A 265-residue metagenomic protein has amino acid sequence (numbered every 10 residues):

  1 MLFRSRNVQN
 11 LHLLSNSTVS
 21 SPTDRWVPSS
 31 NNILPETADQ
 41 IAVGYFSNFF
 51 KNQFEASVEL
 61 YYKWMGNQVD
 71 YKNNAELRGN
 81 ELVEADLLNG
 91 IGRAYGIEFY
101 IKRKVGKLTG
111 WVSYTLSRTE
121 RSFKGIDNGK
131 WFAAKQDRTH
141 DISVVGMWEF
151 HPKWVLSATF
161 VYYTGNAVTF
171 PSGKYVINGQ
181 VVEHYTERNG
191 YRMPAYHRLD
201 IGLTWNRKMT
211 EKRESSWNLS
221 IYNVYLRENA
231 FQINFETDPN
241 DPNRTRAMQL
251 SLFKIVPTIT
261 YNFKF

Functional and structural regions predicted by a protein language model:
M1-Q40, Y62-E84, T159-Q180, N229-Q232: Surface-exposed extracellular loop regions of Gram-negative outer-membrane beta-barrel proteins, predominantly
F3-R4, Y45, V58-Y62, V112-L116 (+2 more regions): Transmembrane beta-barrel strands of outer-membrane/channel proteins
R4, K153, Y162-G179, P194-R198 (+1 more regions): C-terminal beta-signal and adjacent terminal beta-strands/loops of Gram-negative outer-membrane beta-barrel proteins
P22-S29, D39, G79-D86, R93-A94 (+3 more regions): Extracytoplasmic loops and strand-loop junctions of Gram-negative outer membrane beta-barrel proteins
S30-L34, K51-S113, D141, R246-T258: Outer membrane beta-barrel strand-and-loop segments of large Gram-negative receptors, especially TonB-dependent
I33, V43-S47, I97-R103, V112 (+5 more regions): Residues on the lipid-exposed face of transmembrane beta-strands in outer-membrane beta-barrel proteins
A38, F50-N52, V105-L108, S117 (+4 more regions): Outer-membrane beta-barrel channels and translocator barrels
Y61-W64, V83-S172: Gram-negative outer-membrane beta-barrel transporters
